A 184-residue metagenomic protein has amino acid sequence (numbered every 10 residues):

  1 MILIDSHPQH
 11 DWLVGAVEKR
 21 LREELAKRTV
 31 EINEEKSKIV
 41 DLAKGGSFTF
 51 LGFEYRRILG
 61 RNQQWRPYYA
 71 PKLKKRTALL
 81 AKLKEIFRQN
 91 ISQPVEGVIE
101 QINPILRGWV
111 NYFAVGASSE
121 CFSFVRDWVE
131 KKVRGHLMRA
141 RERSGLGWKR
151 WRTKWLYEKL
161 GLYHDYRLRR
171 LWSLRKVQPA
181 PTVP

Functional and structural regions predicted by a protein language model:
M1-P184: Non-catalytic terminal/accessory segments
